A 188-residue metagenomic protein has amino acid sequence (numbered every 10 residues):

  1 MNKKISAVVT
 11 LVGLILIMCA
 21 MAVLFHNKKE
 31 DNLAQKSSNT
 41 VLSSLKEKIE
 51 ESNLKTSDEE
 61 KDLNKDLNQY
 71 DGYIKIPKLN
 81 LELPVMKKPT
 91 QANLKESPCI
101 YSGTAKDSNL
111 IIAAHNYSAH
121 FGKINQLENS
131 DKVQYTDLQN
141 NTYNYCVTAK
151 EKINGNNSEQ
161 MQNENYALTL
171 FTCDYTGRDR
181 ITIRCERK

Functional and structural regions predicted by a protein language model:
M1-I5: Positively charged n-region of N-terminal signal peptides that target proteins for export
A7-K188: Solvent-exposed, non-transmembrane regions of membrane-associated and secreted proteins
